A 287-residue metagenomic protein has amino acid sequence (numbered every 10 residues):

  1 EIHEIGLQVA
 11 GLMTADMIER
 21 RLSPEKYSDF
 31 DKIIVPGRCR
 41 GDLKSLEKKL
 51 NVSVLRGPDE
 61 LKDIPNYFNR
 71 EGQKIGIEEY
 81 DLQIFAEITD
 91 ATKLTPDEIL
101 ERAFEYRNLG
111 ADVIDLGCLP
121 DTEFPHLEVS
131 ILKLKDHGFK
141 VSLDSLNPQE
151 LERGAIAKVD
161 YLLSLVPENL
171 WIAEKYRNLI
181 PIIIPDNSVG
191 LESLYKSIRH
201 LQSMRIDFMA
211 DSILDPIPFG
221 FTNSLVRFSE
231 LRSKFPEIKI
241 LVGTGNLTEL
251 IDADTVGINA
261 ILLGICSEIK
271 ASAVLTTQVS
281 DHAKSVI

Functional and structural regions predicted by a protein language model:
I2-G41, V54, V141: Metallocofactor- and cofactor-centric catalytic cores in central/energy metabolism, strongly enriched
M13-D16, R38-S45, P65-N66, P120-L132 (+5 more regions): Active-site-adjacent beta->alpha loops and helix N-cap segments on the catalytic face of soluble alpha/beta enzymes
T14, L94-Y106, N147, L151 (+2 more regions): Short, acidic/polar
K49-N51, I84, T122-R153, K175-I183 (+1 more regions): Alpha-helix-loop-beta-strand connector modules within alpha/beta enzyme cores
V54-D59, I114-P120, F139-N147, V159-I172 (+2 more regions): Catalytic beta/alpha-barrel core
Y80-E101, D186-G190, L247-V256: Active-site mouth loops of central-metabolism enzymes
E101-P120: Catalytic domains of carbohydrate-active enzymes, especially glycoside hydrolases
K175-I287: Catalytic alpha/beta core domains of metabolic enzymes, predominantly
